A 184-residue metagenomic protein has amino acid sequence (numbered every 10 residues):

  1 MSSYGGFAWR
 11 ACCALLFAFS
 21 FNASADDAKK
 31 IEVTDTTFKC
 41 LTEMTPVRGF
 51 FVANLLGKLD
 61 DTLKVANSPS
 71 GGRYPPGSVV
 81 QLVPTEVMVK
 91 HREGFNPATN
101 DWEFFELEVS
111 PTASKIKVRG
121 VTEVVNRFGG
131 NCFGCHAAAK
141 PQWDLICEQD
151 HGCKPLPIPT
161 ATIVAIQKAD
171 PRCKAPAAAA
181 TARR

Functional and structural regions predicted by a protein language model:
M1-C12: Bacterial N-terminal signal peptides that target proteins for export
A8, N54-L55, S78, E108: Generic alpha-helical secondary structure signal
R10-S20: Bacterial N-terminal signal peptides
F19-D27: Bacterial Sec-dependent signal peptides at the C-terminal "C-region" and cleavage site
D26-G49, G71-R184: Sequence context surrounding c-type heme c attachment/ligation sites in exported
R48-L56: Eukaryotic proteins' extreme N-terminal regulatory segments
L56-G71: N-terminal post-signal-peptidase region of extra-cytosolic proteins
